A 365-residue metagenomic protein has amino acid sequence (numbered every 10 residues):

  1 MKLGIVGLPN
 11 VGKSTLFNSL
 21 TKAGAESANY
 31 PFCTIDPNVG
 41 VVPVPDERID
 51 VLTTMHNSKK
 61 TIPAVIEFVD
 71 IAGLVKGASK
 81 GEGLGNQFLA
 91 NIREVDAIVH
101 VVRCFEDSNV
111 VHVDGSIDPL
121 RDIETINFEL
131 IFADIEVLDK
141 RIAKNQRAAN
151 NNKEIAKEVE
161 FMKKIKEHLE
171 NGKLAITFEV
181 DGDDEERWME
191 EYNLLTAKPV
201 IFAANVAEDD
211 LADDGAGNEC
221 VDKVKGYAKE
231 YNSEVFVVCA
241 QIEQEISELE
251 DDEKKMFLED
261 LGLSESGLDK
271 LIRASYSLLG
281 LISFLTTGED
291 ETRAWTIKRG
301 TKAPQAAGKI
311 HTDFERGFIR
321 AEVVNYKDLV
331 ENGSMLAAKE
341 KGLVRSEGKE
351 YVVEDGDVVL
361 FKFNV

Functional and structural regions predicted by a protein language model:
M1-V111, D139-K140, K144: Conserved G1/Walker A P-loop phosphate-binding module
K2-V6, F17, K144-V352, V359 (+1 more regions): C-terminal-of-GTPase-core extension/linker across diverse P-loop GTPases
I5, P31-V39, D46-R48, T53-V65 (+15 more regions): Solvent-exposed, flexible loop/coil residues
G12-F17, P45-N57, G85-N109, R121-L130 (+4 more regions): Phosphate-binding glycine-rich loops and adjacent basic patches that engage nucleotide phosphates, nucleic-acid
K22, T54, A90, F128 (+2 more regions): Short, intrinsically disordered, mixed-charge
A23-P31, N38-G40, R48-V51, K80 (+10 more regions): Glycine-rich, flexible loop/turn motifs
F32, D46-I49, I62-F68, E82-D96 (+9 more regions): Amphipathic alpha-helical transducer elements in NTP-driven molecular machines
G40-P45, A72-E82, R93-I155, H168-D181 (+2 more regions): Conserved Switch II/interswitch segment of TRAFAC-class P-loop GTPases
